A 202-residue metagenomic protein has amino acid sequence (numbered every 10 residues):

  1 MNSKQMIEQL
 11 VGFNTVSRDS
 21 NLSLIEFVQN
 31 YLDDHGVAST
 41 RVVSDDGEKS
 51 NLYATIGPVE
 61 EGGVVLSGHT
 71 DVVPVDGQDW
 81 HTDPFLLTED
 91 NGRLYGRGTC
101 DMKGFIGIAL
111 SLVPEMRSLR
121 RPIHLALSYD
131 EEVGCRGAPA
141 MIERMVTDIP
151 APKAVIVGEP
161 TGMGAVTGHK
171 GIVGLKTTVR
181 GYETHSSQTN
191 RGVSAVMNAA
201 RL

Functional and structural regions predicted by a protein language model:
M1-D76: N-terminal helical capping/dimerization or prosegment-like subdomains of hydrolases acting on amide or phosphate bonds
V42-D45, G98-M102, D130: Active-site nucleophile and cofactor-binding loops and adjacent substrate-binding regions of central metabolic enzymes
G57, T178-Y182: Solvent-exposed residues in well-ordered beta-strands and their adjoining turns, especially edge/terminal strands
G63-H124: Active-site metal-coordination/substrate-binding segment of hydrolases, especially metallo-dependent peptidases
V75-D90, P152, T167-V179: Acidic-glycine-rich active-site phosphate/pyrophosphate-binding loop
M102-G174: Acidic/histidine-rich catalytic neighborhood of metal-dependent amide-processing enzymes
S186-L202: Acidic-enriched catalytic cores of C-N bond-cleaving enzymes acting on peptides and small amides
